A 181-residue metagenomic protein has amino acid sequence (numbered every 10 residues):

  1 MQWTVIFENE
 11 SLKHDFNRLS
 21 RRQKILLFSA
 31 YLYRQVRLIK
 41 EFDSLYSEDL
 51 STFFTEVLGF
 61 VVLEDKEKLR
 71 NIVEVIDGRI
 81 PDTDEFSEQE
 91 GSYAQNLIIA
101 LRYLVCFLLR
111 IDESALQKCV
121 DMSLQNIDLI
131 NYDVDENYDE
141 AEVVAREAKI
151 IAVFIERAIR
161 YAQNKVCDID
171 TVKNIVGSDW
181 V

Functional and structural regions predicted by a protein language model:
W3-V5, E10, R21-R146: Structured binding/interaction patches within domain cores
H14-N17: N-terminal secretion-targeting helices of virulence/extracellular proteins, encompassing both classical Sec signal
Q117-V181: Glycine-rich, aromatic-bearing surface loops/beta-hairpins
